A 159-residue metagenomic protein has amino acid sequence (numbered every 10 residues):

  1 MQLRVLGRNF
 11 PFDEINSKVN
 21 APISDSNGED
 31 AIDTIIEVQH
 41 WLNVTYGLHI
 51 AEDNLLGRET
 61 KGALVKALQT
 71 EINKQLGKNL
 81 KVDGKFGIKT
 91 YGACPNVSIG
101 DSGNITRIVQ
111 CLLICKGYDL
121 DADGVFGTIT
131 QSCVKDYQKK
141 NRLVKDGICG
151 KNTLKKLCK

Functional and structural regions predicted by a protein language model:
M1-K159: Cell-envelope/ECM-targeting effectors and their regulatory/trafficking segments
